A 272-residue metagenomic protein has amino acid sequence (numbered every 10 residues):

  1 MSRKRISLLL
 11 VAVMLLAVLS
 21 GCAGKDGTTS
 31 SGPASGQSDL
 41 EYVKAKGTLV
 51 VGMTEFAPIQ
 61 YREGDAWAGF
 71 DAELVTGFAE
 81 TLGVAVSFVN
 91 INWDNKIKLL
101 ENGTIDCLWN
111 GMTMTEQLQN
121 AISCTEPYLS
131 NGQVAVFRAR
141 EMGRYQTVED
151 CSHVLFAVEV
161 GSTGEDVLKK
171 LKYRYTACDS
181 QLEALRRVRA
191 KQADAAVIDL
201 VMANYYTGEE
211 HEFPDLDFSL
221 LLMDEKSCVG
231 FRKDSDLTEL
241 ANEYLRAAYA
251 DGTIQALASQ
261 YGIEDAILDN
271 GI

Functional and structural regions predicted by a protein language model:
A17-G21: C-terminal motif of bacterial Sec signal peptides marking the signal peptidase cleavage site
A23-T29, A72-T81, A139-E141, L155 (+2 more regions): Extended ligand-binding regions for polar small-molecule ligands
T28-G111: Extracytoplasmic small-molecule ligand-binding "clamshell" domains of the periplasmic binding protein/Venus flytrap
V50, F56-P58, W67-E80, M112 (+2 more regions): Bilobed "Venus flytrap"/periplasmic-binding protein-like clamshell domains and structurally analogous long
T76, E80, A85-D150, D215 (+1 more regions): Acidic, polar ligand-binding/catalytic clefts
S87-L99, G143, G161-S162, T176-A190 (+1 more regions): Short helix-initiation/N-cap motifs at beta->coil->alpha
N95, M112-N120, V167-K170, D194-M223: A ligand-binding cleft/hinge motif common to bilobed small-molecule-binding domains
S130-F137, L200, N204-R246, E264-I272: Periplasmic-binding protein-like
